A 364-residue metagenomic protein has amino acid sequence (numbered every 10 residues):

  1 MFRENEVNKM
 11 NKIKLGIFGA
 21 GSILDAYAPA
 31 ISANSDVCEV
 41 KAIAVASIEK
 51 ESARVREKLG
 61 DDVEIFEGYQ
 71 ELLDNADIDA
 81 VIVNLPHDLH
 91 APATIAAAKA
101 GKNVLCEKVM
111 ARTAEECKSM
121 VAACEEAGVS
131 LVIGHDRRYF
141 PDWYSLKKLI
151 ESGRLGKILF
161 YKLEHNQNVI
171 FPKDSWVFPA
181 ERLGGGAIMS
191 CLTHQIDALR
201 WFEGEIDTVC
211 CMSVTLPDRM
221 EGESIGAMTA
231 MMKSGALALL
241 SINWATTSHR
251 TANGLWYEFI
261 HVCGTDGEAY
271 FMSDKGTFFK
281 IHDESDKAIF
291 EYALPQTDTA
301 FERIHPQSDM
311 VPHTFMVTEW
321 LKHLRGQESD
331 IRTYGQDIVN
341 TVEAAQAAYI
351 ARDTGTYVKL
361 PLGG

Functional and structural regions predicted by a protein language model:
F2-G60: N-terminal Rossmann-like dinucleotide-binding module
F2-N8, K12, A80-I82, K280-E284 (+1 more regions): C-terminal helix-rich "cap/oligomerization" subdomain common to oxidoreductases
A53-D62, S119, A123-A127: Short, conserved SAM-binding/catalytic segment of Class I S-adenosyl-L-methionine-dependent methyltransferases
V63-A123, P312: Beta-loop-alpha module in the N-terminal Rossmann-like domain of NAD(P)-dependent dehydrogenases, especially those
E67, C106, L131-I133, F271: Hydrophobic residues in well-ordered beta-strands that form the structural core
S119-D136, G156-Y161: Rossmann-fold dehydrogenase core element
R137-E221, M228, L237, G355: Predominantly a Rossmann-like dinucleotide-binding segment in NAD(P)-dependent oxidoreductases
I196-F278, T314-E328, Q346, G364: Contiguous beta-strand/loop segments that form the cofactor/metal-binding neighborhood of enzyme cores
